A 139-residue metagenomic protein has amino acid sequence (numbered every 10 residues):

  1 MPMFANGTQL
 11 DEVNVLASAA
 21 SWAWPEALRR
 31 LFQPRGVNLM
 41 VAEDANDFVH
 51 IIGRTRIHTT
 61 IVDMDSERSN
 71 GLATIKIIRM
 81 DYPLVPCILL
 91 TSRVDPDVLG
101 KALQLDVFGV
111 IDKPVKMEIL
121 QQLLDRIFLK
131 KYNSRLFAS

Functional and structural regions predicted by a protein language model:
M1-L31, R35, H58, M80 (+1 more regions): Non-catalytic signal-transmission and effector/linker regions of two-component phosphorelay proteins
R30-F32, I51, K101: Alpha-helical interaction/dimerization surfaces of two-component signaling modules
V41-T59, E67: Acidic, metal-coordinating helix/loop segments flanking the phosphotransfer/catalytic sites of two-component signaling
G53-T55, I78-L84, L105: Conserved phosphotransfer cores of two-component systems
H58-I78: Conserved phosphotransfer microenvironments
A73, V94-V110: Alpha4 helix (beta4-alpha4-beta5 surface) of REC/receiver domains from two-component response regulators
K113: A Lys-centered signature of the CheY-like receiver
